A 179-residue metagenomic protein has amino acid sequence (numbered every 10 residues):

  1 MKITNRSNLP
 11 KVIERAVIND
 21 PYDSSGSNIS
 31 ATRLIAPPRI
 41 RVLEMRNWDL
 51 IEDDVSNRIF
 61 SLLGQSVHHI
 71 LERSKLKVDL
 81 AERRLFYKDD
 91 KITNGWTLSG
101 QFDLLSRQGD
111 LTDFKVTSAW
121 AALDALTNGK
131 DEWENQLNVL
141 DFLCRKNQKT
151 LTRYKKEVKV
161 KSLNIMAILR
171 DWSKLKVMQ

Functional and structural regions predicted by a protein language model:
M1-L111, S118-N135, R145, W172-L175: Metal-dependent nuclease catalytic cores that hydrolyze phosphodiester bonds in DNA/RNA, characterized by
M1-S7, F142-Q179: Metal-dependent nuclease catalytic regions and adjoining charged, substrate-binding loops involved in nucleic-acid end
D113-V116, A167: Residue-level recognition of conserved beta-strand positions in structured domain cores
